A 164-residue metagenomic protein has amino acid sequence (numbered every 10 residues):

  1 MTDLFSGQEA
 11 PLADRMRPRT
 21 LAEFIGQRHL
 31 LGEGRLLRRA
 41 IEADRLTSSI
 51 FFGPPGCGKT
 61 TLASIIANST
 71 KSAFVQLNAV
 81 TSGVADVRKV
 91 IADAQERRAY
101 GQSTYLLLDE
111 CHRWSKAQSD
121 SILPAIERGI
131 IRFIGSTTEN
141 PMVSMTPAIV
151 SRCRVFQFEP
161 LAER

Functional and structural regions predicted by a protein language model:
M1-A43: A short, basic N-terminal segment
M1-Q8, R39-L77, A92-Q95, L123-R128: Walker A/P-loop
R17-P18, L31, D44-T47, S69-K71 (+4 more regions): Short loop/turn elements that form and flank the Walker-type P-loop nucleotide-binding site in RecA-like NTPase cores
A22, S49, F156: Conserved beta-strand position immediately N-terminal to the Walker
L30-G34, S72-Y105, K116: Short glycine-rich substrate-engagement loop in P-loop NTPases that contacts/grips substrate
R38-E42, H112-S151: Conserved catalytic/switch belt of AAA+ P-loop NTPases
L77, L107, R132-S136, Q157: Structural recognition of the conserved hydrophobic beta-strand(s) that form the central parallel beta-sheet of P-loop
N78-V80, R154-R164: Conserved AAA+ ATPase "SRH/arginine-finger" region at the nucleotide-binding site
